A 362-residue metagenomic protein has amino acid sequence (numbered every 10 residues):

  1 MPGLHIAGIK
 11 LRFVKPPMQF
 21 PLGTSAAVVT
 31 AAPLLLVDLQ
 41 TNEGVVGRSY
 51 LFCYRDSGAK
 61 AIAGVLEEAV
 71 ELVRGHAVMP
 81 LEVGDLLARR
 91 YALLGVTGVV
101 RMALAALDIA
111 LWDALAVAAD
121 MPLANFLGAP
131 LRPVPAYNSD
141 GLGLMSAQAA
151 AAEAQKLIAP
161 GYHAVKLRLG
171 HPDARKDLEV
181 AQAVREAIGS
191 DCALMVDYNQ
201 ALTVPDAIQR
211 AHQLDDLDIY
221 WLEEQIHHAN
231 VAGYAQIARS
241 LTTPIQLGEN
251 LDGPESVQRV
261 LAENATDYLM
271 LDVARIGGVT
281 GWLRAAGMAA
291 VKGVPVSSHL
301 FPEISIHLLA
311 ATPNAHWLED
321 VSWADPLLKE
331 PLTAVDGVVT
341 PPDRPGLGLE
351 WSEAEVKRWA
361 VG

Functional and structural regions predicted by a protein language model:
M1-E43, R48, F52-Y54, D325-L327: Structured beta-strand/loop patches that form or line metal/cofactor-binding pockets in enzymes
P2-L4, G8, V117, M121-P133 (+1 more regions): N-terminal amphipathic alpha-helix/helix-capping segment at the start of soluble metabolic enzymes
G3, G8-K10, Q40-A118: Metal- or metallocofactor-binding catalytic centers and their adjacent structured scaffolds across diverse enzyme
L4-M18, V28, S297-G362: Flexible C-terminal active-site loop/helix
I6, G44, L107, D120 (+7 more regions): Conserved, mostly hydrophobic/aromatic
S49, A136-D140, V165-L167, L194-Y198 (+5 more regions): Hydrophobic faces of well-ordered beta-strands that scaffold small-molecule active sites in alpha/beta enzyme cores
N125-L241: Metal-dependent enolase-superfamily TIM-barrel catalytic cores that perform enediolate-based chemistry
H212, D218, A229-V338: Shared catalytic-loop signature of beta/alpha-barrel
